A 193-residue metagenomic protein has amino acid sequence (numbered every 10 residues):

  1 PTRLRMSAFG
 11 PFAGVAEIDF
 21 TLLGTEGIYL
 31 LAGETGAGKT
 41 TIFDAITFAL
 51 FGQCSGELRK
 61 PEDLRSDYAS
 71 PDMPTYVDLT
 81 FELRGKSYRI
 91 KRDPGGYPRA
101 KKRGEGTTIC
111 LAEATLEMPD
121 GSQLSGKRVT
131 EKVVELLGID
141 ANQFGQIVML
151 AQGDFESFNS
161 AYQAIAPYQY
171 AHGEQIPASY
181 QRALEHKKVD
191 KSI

Functional and structural regions predicted by a protein language model:
P1-Q146, G153-D154: Extreme N-terminal "head/tail" segments of very large remodeling/mechanoenzyme assemblies
L58, K127, S160-A161, P177: Non-catalytic, surface-exposed connector residues within folded enzymatic/regulatory domains
M73-F81, N159-A166, S192-I193: Short, charged low-complexity intrinsically disordered segments located at boundaries of structured domains
A141-Q169: Coupling/switch segment of ABC-type P-loop NTPase heads
I165-I193: A solvent-exposed interaction/effector surface
